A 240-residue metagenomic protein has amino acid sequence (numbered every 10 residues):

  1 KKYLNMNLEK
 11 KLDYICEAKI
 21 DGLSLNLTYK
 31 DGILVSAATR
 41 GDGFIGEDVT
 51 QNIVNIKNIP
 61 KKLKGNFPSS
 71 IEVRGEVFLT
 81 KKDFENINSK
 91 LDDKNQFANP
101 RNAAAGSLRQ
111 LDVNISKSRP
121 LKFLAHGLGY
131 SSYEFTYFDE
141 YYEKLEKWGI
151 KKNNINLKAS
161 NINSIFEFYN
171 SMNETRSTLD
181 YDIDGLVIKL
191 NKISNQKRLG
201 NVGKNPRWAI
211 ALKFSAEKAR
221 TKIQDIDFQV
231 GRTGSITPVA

Functional and structural regions predicted by a protein language model:
K1-A240: RNA/tRNA-interacting regions in translation and RNA-turnover enzymes
